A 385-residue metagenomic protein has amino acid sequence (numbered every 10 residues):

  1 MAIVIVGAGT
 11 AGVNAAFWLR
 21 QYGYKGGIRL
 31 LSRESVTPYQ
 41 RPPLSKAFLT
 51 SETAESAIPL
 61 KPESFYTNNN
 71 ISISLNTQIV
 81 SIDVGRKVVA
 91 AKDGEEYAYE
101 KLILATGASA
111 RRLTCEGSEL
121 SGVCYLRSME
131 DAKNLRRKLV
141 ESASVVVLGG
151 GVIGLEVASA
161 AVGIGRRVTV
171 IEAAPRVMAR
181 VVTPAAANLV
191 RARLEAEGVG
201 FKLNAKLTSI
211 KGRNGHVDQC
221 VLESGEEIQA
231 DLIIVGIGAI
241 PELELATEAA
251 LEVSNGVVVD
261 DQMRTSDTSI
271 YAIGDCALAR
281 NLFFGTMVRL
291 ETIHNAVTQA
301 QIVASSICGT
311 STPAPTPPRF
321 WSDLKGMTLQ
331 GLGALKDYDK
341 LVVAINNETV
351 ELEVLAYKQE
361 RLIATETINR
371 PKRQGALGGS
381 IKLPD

Functional and structural regions predicted by a protein language model:
M1-S72, A160-V181: Beta1-alpha1 glycine-rich phosphate/pyrophosphate-binding loop at the start of Rossmann-like nucleotide-binding domains
M1-V4, P59-V146, V221-E223, E227 (+4 more regions): FAD-binding core/adjacent interface of flavoenzyme oxidoreductases
A2, A8, Q21, C276-R373: Mid-to-C-terminal Rossmann-like scaffold of FAD/NAD(P)H-dependent oxidoreductases
G7-A11, R127-S128, L148-V152: Glycine-rich Rossmann-fold phosphate-binding loop(s) that bind the pyrophosphate of adenine dinucleotide cofactors
K25, R29, T67, I73-A91 (+2 more regions): A Rossmann-like FAD-binding core segment of flavoenzymes
E119-S142, N214-V221, E226-I302: FAD-site-proximal beta/loop scaffold in flavoenzymes
N134-V182, V217: Rossmann-like NAD(P)H-binding beta-loop-alpha module
P371-D385: A short, polar/charged loop-to-alpha-helix boundary motif
